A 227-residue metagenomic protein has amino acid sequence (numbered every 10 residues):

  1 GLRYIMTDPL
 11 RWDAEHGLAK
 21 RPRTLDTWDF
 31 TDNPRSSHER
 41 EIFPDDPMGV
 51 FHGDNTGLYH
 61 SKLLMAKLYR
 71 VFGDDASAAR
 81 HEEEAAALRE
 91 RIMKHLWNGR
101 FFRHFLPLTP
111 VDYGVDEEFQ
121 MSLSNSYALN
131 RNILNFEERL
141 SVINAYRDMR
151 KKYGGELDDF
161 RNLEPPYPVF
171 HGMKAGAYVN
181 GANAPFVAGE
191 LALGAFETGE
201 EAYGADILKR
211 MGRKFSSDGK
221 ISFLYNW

Functional and structural regions predicted by a protein language model:
G1, S61-L68, V187-G194: Short, hydrophobic/aromatic alpha-helical segments in well-folded domains
G1-M48: Active-site lining segments of carbohydrate-active enzymes
M6-P22, V50-F51, G57-P165, K209 (+1 more regions): Catalytic cores of carbohydrate-active enzymes
D29-R40, R100-F102, N162-H171: Active-site-adjacent bridging/hinge elements
R40-G57, L106-R131, V169-A188, L193 (+1 more regions): Solvent-exposed loop and edge beta-strand segments that line ligand/cofactor-binding and catalytic clefts
A177, E190-W227: Non-catalytic C-terminal accessory modules of carbohydrate-active enzymes
